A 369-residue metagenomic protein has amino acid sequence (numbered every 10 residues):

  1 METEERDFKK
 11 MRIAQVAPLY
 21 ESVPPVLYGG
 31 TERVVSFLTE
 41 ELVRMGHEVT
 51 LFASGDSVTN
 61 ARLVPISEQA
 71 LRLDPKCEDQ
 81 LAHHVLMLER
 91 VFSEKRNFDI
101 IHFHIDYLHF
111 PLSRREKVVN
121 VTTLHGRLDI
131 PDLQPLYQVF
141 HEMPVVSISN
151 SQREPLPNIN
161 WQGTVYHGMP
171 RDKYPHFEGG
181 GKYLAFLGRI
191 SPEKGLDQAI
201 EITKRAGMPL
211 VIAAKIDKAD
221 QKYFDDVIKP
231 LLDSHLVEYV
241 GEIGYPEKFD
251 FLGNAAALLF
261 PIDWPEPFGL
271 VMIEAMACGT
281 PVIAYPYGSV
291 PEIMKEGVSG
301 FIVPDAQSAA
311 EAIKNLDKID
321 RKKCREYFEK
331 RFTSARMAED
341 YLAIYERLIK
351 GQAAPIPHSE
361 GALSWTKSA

Functional and structural regions predicted by a protein language model:
E2-A369: Catalytic cores of nucleotide-sugar-dependent glycosyltransferases that transfer UDP/GDP/TDP-activated
